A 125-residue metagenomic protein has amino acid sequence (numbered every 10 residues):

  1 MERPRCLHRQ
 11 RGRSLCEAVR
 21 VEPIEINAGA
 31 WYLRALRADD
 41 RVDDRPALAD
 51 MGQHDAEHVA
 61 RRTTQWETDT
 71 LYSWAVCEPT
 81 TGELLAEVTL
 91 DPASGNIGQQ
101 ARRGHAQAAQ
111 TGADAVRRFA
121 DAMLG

Functional and structural regions predicted by a protein language model:
M1-H105, D114-G125: GNAT-family acyltransferases
Q110: Ligand-binding pocket scaffold of soluble enzyme catalytic domains
